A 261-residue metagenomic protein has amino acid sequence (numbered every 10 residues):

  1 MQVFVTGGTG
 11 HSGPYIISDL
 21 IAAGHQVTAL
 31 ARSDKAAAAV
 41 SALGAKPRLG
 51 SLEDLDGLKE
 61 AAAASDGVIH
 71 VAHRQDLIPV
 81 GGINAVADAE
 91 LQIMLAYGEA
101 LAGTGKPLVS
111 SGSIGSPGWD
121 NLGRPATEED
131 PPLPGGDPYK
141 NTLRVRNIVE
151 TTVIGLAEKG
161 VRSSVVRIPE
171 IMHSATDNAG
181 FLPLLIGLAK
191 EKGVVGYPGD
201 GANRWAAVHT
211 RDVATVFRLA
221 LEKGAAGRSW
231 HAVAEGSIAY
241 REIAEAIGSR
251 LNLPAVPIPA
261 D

Functional and structural regions predicted by a protein language model:
V3-H25: N-terminal Rossmann NAD(P)H-binding glycine-rich loop of SDR-like oxidoreductase domains
Q26-T28, D88-N141: Conserved Rossmann-fold NAD(P)-dependent oxidoreductase catalytic core, especially the SDR/UDP-sugar
A31-L95, E99: NAD(P)H-binding glycine-rich loop region in Rossmannoid oxidoreductase-like domains and their noncatalytic homologs
G136-S164: Active-site Tyr-X1-5-Lys
N147, M172-P183, E191, A220-W230 (+1 more regions): Glycine/proline-rich active-site loop of Rossmann-fold NAD(P)-dependent oxidoreductases
I154-K159, S163-S164, P169-N203: NAD(P)-dependent short-chain dehydrogenase/reductase
A206-V213, G224: A conserved structural motif in NAD(P)-dependent oxidoreductases
V216-D261: Mid/C-terminal beta-alpha module of Rossmann-like enzyme folds, strongest in SDR-family dehydrogenases/epimerases
